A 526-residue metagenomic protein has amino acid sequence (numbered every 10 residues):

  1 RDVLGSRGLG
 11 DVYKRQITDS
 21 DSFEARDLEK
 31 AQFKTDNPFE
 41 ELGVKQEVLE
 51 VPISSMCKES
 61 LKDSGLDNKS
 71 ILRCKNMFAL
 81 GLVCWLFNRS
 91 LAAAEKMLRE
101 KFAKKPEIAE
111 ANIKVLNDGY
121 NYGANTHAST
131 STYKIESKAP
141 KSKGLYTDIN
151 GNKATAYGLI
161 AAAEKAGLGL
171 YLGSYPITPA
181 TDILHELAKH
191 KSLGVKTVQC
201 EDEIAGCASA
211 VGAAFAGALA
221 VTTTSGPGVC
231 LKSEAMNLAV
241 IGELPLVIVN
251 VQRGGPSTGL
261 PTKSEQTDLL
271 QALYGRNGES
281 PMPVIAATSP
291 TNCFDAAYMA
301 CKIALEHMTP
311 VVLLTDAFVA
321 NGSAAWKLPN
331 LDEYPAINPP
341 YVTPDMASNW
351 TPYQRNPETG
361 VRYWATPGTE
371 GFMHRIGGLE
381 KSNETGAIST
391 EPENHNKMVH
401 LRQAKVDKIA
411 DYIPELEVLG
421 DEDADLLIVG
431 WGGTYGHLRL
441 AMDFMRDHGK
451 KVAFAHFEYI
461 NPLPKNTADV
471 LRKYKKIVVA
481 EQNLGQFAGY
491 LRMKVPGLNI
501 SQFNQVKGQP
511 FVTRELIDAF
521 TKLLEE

Functional and structural regions predicted by a protein language model:
D2-L9, Y13: Single conserved hydrophobic/aromatic residue that forms the stacking wall/gate of nucleotide- or nucleobase-binding
R15-S22, L172, V249-N250, A455 (+1 more regions): Short internal beta-strands
F23-D27, M56, I204-C207, G228-L231 (+5 more regions): Short gly/pro/ser/thr-enriched loop/turn and capping motifs at secondary-structure boundaries
K30-L42, E265-L273, N330-P344: Acidic, Ser/Thr-rich peripheral helices and adjacent loops at domain boundaries
A31-G151: Aromatic-enriched
K96-G275, S280-M282, A286-A287, V506 (+1 more regions): Thiamine diphosphate
I149-G158, A166, A296, C301-E526: Flexible, low-complexity linker and terminal segments
E279-K302: Active-site/ligand-binding-proximal alpha/beta "capping" segment
